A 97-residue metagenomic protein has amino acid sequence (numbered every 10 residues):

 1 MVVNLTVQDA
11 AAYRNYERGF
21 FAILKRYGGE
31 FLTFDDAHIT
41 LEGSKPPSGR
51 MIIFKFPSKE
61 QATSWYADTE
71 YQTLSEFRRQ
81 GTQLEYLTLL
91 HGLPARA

Functional and structural regions predicted by a protein language model:
M1-I53, P57-A67, H91-A97: Short S/T/G/P-rich N-terminal loop/turn motif that feeds into the first structured element of a domain
E30, L74-S75, Y86-L89: A short linear hydrophobic-aromatic micro-motif
A62-T63, E70-T82: C-terminal structural segments of small proteins and small subunits
R79-A97: C-terminal end-helix/capping segment
